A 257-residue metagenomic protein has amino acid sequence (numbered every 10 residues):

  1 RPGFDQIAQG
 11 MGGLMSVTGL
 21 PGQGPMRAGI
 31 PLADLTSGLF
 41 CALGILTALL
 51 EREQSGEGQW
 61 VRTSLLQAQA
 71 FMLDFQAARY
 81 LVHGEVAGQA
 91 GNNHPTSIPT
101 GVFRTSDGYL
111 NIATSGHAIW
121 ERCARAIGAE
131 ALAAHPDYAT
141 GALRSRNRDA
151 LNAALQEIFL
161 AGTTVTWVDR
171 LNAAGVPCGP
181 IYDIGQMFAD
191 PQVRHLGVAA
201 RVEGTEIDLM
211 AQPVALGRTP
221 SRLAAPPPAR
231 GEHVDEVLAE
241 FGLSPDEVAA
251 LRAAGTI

Functional and structural regions predicted by a protein language model:
R1-L110, T114-A118: Active-site-adjacent "lid/gating" segments in soluble enzymes
D5, I45, G56, C123 (+5 more regions): Residue-level signal for nonpolar/aromatic packing positions in well-ordered secondary structure
Y80-A87, D190-E203: Short, surface-exposed loop/helix-turn segments at secondary-structure junctions that function as lids/hinges flanking
N93, I98-A174, C178: Aromatic-enriched alpha-helical interface/lid elements that frame and gate functional surfaces
G101-T105, A199-G204: Short acidic-hydrophobic surface loop/beta-edge motif
A134-R146, Y182-P191, E247-I257: Short linear loop/turn motifs
N172-L196: Conserved PLP cofactor-binding pocket of PLP-dependent enzymes
E203-A250: Flexible, small-/acidic-enriched active-site or ligand-binding loops
